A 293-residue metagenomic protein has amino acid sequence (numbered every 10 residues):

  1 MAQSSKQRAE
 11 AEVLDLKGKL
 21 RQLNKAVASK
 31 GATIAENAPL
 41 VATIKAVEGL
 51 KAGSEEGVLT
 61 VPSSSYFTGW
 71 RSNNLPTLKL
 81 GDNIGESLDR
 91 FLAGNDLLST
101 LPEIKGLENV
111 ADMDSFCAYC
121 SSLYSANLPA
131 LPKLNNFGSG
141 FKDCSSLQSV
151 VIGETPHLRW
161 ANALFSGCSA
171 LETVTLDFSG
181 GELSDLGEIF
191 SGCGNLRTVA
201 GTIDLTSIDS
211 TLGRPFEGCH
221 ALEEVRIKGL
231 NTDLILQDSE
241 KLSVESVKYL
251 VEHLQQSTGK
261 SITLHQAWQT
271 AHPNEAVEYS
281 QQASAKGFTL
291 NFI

Functional and structural regions predicted by a protein language model:
M1-L88, T100, Y279: Surface-exposed receptor/substrate recognition regions of extracellular proteins
K19, H157, N274-A276: Residue-level preference for nonpolar/small residues embedded in alpha-helices
E55-V61, W70-E86, D96-A111, S121-N135 (+7 more regions): Structural signature of tandem-repeat unit edges
F91-L92, F116-C120, G140-C144, L164-C168 (+2 more regions): Periodic small-residue-enriched repeat registers in elongated scaffold domains
S115, S139, W160-A163, D185-E188 (+3 more regions): Alpha-helical scaffolding segments of alpha/beta enzyme cores, especially the outer helices of TIM-barrel or partial
A271-I293: Extracellular/surface-exposed low-complexity segments
